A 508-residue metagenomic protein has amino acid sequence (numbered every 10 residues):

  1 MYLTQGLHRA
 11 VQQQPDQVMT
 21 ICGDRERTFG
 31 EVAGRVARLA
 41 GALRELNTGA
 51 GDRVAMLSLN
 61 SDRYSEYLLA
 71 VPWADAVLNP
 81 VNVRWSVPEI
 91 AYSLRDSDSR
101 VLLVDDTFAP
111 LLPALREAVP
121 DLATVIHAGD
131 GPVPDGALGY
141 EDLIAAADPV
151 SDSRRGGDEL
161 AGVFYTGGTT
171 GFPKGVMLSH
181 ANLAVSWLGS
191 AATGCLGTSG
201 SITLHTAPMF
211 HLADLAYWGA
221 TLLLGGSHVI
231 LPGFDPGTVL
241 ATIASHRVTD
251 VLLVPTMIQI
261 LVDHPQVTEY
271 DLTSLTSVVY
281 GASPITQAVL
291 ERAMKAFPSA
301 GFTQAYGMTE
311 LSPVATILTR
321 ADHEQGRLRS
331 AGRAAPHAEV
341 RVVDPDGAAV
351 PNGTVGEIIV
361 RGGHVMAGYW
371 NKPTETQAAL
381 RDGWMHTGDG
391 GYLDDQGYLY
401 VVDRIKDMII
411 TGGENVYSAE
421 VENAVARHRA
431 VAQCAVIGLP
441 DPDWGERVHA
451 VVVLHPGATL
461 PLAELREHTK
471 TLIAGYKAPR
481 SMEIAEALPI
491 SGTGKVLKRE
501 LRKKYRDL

Functional and structural regions predicted by a protein language model:
H8, V18-S61, S65-L69, S86-A91 (+1 more regions): Conserved AMP-binding/adenylate-forming core of the ANL superfamily
P15-D16, A146-Y165, F172, L196-I202: Conserved pre-ATP/AMP-binding loop-to-beta segment of ANL
A33-L39, A145, V176-T198, T206 (+2 more regions): Conserved structural elements of the adenylate-forming
E45-L46, L69, W73-D142, P456-A458: Structural core segment of the AMP-binding/adenylate-forming
D52-R53, L59-N79, V83-V87, Y92-V101 (+3 more regions): A short helix-loop-beta submotif of the ANL/AMP-binding
W85, A91-Y92, L102-D106, I243 (+7 more regions): AMP-binding/adenylate-forming catalytic core of the ANL superfamily
A184-I202, F210-D250, H264: Conserved AMP-binding/adenylation subdomain of ANL enzymes
L223, V248-L252, H264-G326, E339: Gly/Ser/Thr-rich phosphate-binding loop
